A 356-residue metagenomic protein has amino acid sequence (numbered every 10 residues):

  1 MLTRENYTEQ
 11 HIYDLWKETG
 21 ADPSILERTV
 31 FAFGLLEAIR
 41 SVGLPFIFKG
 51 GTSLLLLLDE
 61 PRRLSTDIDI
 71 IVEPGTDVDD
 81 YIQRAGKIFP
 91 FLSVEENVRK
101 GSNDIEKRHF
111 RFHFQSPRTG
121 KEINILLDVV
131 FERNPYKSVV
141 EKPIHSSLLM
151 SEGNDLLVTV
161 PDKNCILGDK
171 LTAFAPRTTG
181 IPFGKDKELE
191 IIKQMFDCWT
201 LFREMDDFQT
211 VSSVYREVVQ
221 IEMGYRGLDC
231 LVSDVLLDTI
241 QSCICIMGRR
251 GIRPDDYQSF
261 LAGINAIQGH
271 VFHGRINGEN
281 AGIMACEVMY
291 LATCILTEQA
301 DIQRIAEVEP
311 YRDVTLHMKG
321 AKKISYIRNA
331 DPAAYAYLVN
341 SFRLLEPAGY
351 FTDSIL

Functional and structural regions predicted by a protein language model:
M1-G51: A generic N-terminal leader/anchor concept
R4, L15-E18, I25, T29-F33 (+3 more regions): Catalytic cores of NTP-dependent nucleotidyl/adenyl transfer enzymes across multiple folds
T19-A21, D69-T76, G184-K185: Short histidine-centered catalytic/ligand-binding loop motif
L36-I68, V72-P74: Active-site nucleotide-donor binding segment shared across nucleotidyl transfer reactions
L58-P61, Y81-R84, S138-E141: Short, conserved acidic/polar surface loops in the N-terminal third of protein domains
V72-R108: Metal-dependent nucleotidyltransferase catalytic core
